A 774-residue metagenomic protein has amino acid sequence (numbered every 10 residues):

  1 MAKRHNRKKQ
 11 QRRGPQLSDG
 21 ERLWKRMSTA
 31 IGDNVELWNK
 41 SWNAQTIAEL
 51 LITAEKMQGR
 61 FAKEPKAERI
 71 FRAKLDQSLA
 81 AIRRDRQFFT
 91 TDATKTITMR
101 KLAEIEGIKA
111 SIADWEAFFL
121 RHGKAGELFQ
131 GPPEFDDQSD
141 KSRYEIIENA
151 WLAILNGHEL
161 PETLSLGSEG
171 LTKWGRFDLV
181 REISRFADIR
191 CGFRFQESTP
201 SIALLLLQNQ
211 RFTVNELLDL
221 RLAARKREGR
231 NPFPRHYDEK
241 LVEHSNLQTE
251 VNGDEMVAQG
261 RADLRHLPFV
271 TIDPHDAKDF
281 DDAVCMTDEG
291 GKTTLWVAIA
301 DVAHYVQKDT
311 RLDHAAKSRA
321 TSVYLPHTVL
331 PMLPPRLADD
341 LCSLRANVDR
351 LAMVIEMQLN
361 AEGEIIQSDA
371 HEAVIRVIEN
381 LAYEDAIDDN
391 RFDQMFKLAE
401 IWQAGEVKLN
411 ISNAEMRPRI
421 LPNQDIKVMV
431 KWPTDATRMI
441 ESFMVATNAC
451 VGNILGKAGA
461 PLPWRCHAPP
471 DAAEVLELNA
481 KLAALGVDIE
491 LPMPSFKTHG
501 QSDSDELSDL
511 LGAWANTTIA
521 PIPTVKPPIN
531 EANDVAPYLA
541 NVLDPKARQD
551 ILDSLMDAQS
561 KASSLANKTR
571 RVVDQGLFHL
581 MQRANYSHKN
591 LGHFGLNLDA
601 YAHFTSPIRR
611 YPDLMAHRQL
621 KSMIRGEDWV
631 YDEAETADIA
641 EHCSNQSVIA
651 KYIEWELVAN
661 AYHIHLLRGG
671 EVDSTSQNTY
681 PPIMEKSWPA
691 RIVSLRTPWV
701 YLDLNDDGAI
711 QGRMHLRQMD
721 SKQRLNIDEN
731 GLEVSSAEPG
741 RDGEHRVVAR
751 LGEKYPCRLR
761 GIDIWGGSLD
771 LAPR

Functional and structural regions predicted by a protein language model:
A2-A80, R84-D92, I105-R121, S168 (+3 more regions): Electropositive polyanion-binding surfaces
T94-L102: Minor-groove-contacting beta-hairpin "wing" of winged helix-turn-helix DNA-binding domains
H122-E169, L510-A513, T517-I529, N533 (+1 more regions): Long, charge-rich alpha-helical interaction segments
R143-A262, H266: Low-complexity, highly charged intrinsically disordered N-terminal segments that act as targeting/localization
V734-H745: Short alpha-helix capping/helix-loop boundary micro-motifs
